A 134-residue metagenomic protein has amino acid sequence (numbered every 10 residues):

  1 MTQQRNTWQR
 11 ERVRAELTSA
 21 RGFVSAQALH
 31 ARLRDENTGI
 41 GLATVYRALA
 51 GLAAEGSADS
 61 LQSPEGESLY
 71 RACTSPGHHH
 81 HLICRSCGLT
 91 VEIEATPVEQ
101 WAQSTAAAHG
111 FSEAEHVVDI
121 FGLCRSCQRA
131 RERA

Functional and structural regions predicted by a protein language model:
M1-R10: Basic, helix-initiating cap at the start of DNA-binding domains
W8, S19-S25: Short capping segments at the starts of secondary-structure elements
E11-E16: Pre-recognition alpha-helix immediately N-terminal to the DNA-recognition helix within helix-turn-helix or winged-helix
A28-R34, V45: A short acidic, leucine-rich amphipathic alpha-helix
N37: Conserved phosphotransfer cores of two-component systems
G41-L42: Short coil turns linking two alpha-helices in DNA-binding domains
V45-E55: Basic amphipathic alpha-helical segments that dock to polyanions
S57-P64, S68-A134: Non-DNA-binding regulatory cores of transcription-related proteins, predominantly C-terminal effector-binding
